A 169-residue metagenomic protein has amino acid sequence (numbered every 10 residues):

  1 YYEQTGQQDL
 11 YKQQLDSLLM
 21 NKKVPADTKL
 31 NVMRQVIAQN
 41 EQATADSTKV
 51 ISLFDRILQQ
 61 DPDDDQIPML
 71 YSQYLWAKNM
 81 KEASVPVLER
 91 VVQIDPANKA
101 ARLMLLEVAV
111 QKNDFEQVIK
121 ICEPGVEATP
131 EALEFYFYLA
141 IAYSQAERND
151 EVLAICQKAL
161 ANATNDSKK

Functional and structural regions predicted by a protein language model:
Y1-K169: Alpha-solenoid helical repeat scaffolds
